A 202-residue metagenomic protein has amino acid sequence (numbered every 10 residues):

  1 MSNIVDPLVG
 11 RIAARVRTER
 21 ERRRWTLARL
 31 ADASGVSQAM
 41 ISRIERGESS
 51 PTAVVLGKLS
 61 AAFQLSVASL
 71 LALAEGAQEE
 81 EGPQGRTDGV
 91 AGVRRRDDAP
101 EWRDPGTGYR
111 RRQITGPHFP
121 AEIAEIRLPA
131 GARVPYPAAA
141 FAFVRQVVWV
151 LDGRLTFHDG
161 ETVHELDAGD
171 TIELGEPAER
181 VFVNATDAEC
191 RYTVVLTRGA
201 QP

Functional and structural regions predicted by a protein language model:
A14-A31: Short basic helix-loop element that most often maps to the first helix and adjoining turn of HTH DNA-binding modules
V36-P51: Recognition helix of helix-turn-helix/homeodomain-like DNA-binding domains that insert into the DNA major groove
V54-S69, E75: DNA major-groove recognition helix of helix-turn-helix/homeodomain DNA-binding modules
L73-R110: Short, charged recognition helix plus adjacent turn of helix-turn-helix-like nucleic-acid-binding domains
R96-A138, R145, V195, A200: A short glycine-rich, His/Asp/Glu-containing loop-to-beta-strand
I123-R127, E173, A178, T186-P202: A short hydrophobic beta-strand segment most commonly corresponding to one strand of the jelly-roll/cupin
F141-G160: Glycine- and acidic-residue-biased ligand/ion/polar-headgroup-sensing regions
G160-P177: Short acidic-glycine-tyrosine-enriched beta hairpin
